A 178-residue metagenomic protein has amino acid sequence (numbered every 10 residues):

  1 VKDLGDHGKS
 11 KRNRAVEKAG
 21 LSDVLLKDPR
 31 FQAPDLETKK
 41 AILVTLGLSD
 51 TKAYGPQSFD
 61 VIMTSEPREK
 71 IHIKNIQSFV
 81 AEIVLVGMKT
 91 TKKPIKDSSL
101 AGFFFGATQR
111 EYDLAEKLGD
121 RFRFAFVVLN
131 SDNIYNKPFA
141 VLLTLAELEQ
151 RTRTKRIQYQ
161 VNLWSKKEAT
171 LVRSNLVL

Functional and structural regions predicted by a protein language model:
V1-Q57: Acidic-basic catalytic patches of nuclease active cores, encompassing PD-(D/E)XK and other metal-cofactor nuclease
V44-K52, F59-Q77, Q109-D113: Short secondary-structure capping micro-motifs at structural edges
S58-F59, E82-I83, D120-F124: Short, surface-exposed beta-edge/turn micro-motifs
D60-S65, V80-I95: Conserved catalytic cores of phosphodiester-cleaving nucleases, focusing on short active-site segments
E69-I71, K93-I95, N133-I134: Eukaryotic short linear interaction motifs
M88-T90, Q109, L129: Residues immediately flanking
K92-K117: Mg2+/Mn2+-dependent nuclease catalytic core
E116-L178: Domain-level recognition of nuclease-like catalytic cores that cleave nucleotide substrates
